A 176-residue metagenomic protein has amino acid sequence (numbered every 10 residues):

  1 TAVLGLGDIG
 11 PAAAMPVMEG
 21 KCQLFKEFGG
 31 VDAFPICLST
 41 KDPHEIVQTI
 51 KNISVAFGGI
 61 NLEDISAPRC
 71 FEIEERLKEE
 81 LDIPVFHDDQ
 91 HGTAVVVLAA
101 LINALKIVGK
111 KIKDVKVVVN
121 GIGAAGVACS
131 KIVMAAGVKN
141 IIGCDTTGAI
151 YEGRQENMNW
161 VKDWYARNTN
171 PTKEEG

Functional and structural regions predicted by a protein language model:
T1-I83: N-terminal ligand-binding/catalytic initiation module
A2-G29, L81, V95-G176: Glycine-rich phosphate/diphosphate-binding loop of Rossmann-like nucleotide-binding domains
F34-I36, F86, I142-C144: Hydrophobic/aromatic beta-strand patches that form the interior of the parallel beta-sheet core in alpha/beta enzyme
L38-S39, D64-A67, D88-H91, T146-G148: Short, ordered loop/turn segments at secondary-structure junctions
E63-C70, H91-G92, I122-V127: Gly/Ser/Thr-rich loops at beta-strand to alpha-helix junctions that form or flank small-molecule/cofactor-binding
E80-A94: Short, acidic/small-residue loops that bind anionic groups at enzyme active sites
